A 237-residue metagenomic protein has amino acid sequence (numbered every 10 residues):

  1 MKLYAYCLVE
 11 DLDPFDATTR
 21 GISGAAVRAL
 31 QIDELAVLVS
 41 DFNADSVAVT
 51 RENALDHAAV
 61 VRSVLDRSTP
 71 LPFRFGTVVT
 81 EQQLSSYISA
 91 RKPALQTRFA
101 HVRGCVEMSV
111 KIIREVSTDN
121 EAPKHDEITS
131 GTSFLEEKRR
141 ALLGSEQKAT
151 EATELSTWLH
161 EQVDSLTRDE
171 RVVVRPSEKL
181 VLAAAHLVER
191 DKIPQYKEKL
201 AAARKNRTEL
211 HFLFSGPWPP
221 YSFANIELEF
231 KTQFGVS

Functional and structural regions predicted by a protein language model:
M1-K179, D191-S237: Long, contiguous binding/interaction regions
L182: Glycine- and acidic
A185-L187: Short hydrophobic/aromatic beta-strand micro-patches that form the beta-sheet surface supporting nucleotide- or nucleic
